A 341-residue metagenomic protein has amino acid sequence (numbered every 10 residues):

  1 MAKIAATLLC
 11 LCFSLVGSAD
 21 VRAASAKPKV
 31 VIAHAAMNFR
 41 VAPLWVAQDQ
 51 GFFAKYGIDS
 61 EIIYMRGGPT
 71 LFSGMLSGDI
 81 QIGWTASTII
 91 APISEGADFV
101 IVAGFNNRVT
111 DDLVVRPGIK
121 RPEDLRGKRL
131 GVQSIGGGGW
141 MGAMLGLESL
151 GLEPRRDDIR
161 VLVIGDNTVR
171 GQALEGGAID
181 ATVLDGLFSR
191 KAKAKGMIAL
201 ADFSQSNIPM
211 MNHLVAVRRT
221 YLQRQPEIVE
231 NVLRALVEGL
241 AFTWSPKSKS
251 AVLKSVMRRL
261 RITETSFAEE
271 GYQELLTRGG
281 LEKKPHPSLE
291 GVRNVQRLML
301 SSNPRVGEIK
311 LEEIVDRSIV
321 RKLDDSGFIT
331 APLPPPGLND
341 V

Functional and structural regions predicted by a protein language model:
M1-A2: N-terminal secretory signal peptides that target proteins for export/translocation
A5-V16: Bacterial N-terminal signal peptides
S18-A23: Sec/Tat signal peptide C-region and signal peptidase I cleavage site
A24-D166, R170-G176, D180-G186, L200-P209: Short, glycine-/small- and polar/acidic-enriched structural segments that line small-molecule recognition paths
S87-T88, L150, T168-R261: Pocket-lining segment of extracytoplasmic ligand-binding domains
Q223-E308: Secondary-structure end/capping motifs
Q296-V341: Conserved C-terminal helix/tail region of periplasmic/extracytoplasmic solute-binding proteins
